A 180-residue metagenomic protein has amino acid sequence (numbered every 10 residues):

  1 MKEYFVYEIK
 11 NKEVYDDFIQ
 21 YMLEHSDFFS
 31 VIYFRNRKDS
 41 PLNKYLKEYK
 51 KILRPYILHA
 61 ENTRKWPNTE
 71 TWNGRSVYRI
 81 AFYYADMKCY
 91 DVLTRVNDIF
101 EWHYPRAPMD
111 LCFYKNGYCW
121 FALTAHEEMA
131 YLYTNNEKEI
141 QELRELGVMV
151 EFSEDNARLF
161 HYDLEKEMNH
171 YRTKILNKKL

Functional and structural regions predicted by a protein language model:
M1-L180: Structured alpha/beta or helical-core interaction and ligand-binding surfaces enriched in interleaved
